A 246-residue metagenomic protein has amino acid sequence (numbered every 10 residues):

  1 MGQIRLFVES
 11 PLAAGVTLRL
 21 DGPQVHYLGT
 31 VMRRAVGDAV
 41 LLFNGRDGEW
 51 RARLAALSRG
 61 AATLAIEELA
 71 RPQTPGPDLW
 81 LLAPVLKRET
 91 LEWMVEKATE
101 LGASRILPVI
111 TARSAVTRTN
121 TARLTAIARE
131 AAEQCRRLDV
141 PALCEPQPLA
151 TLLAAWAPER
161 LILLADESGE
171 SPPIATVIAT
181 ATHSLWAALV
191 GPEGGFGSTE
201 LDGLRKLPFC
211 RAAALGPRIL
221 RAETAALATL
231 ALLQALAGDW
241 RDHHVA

Functional and structural regions predicted by a protein language model:
M1-A14, T180-T182, K206, D239-A246: Short, low-complexity, intrinsically disordered N-terminal peptides in bacterial proteins
M1-R71, A122: N-terminal positively charged helical leader segments and presequences
R5, T17, A39, A62-T63 (+6 more regions): Structural motif
P11, L69, T111-S114, P217-R218: Short, ordered loop/turn segments at secondary-structure junctions
R71-L164: RNA substrate-binding interface of SAM-dependent RNA methyltransferases
I162-R205, F209-A214: Active-site/ligand-binding-proximal alpha/beta "capping" segment
S198-A246: Structured adenosyl-cofactor binding patch, chiefly the S-adenosyl-L-methionine
